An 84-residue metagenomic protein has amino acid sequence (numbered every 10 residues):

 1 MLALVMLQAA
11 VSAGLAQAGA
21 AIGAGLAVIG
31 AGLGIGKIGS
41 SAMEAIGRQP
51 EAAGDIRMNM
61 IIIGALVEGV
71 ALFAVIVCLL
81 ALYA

Functional and structural regions predicted by a protein language model:
M1-A16: Short, strongly hydrophobic alpha-helical membrane anchors
A16-Q17, K37: N-terminal organelle-targeting presequences
Q17-V28: Alpha-helical transmembrane segments
I29-K37, V67-G69: Short helix-coil transition sites and intra-membrane helix breaks within transmembrane domains of multi-pass
G30, E44-G47, V70, A74: Charged, amphipathic alpha-helical interaction segments
I35-I62: Amphipathic, cytosolic membrane-interfacial segments at TM-TM junctions
M58-N59, I63-A84: Membrane-proximal amphipathic alpha-helices
